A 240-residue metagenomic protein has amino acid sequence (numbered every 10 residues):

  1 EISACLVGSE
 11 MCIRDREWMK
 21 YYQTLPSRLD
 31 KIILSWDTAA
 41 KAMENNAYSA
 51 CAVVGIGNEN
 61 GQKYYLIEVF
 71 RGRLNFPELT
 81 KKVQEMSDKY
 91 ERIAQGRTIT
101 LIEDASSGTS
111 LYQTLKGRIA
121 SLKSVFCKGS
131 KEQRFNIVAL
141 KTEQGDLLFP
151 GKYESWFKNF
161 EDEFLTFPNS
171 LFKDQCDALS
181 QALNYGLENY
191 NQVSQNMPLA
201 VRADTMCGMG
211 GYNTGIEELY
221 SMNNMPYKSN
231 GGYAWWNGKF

Functional and structural regions predicted by a protein language model:
E1-E10: Positively charged, low-complexity/disordered segments
S9-A39: ATPase catalytic-site recognition across NTP-hydrolyzing enzymes
R14, Y21-Y22, L183-F240: Acidic two-metal-ion nuclease catalytic site recognized across multiple nuclease folds, prominently DnaQ/RNase D-T
L34-S35, V53, L101, D177: Structured core elements
W36-S49: An active-site-proximal beta-strand-loop segment
T38, D104-A105, Q175: Generic detector of well-ordered alpha-helical packing
A50-A52, G57-F167, Y220-M222, P226-F240: Mg2+-dependent endonuclease catalytic cores in nucleic-acid-processing enzymes, primarily RNase H-like
E163-L187: Charged alpha-helix within mobile-element recombinases
